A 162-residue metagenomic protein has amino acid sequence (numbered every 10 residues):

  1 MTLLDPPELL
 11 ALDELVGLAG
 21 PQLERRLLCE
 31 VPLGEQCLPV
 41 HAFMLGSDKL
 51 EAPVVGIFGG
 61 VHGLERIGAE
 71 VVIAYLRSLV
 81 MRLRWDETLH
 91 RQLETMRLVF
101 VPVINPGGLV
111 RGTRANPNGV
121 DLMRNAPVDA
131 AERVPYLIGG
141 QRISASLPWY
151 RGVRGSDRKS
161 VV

Functional and structural regions predicted by a protein language model:
M1-H41: Short glycine- and acidic-rich boundary segments immediately preceding or forming the N-terminal edge of structured
G17, P32-G34, K49, H90-Q92 (+1 more regions): A generic structural signal for short, solvent-exposed coil/turn residues that cap or connect secondary-structure
L28-L33, S47, V103-N105, P127: Residues that form or immediately flank small-molecule/cofactor binding pockets and catalytic motifs
V40-E51: Short beta-strand-to-loop junctions in surface cap/lid or active-site-entrance loops
H41-F43, G56, V99: Short, conserved beta-strand segments within well-ordered enzyme catalytic domains that often line or immediately flank
L45, F58-G60, V103: Acidic/polar N-terminal loop/beta-strand segments that form early-domain functional surfaces
A52, I67-V162: Active-site/substrate-binding loop(s) of hydrolase catalytic cores
A52-H62: Short beta-strand element of the alpha/beta-hydrolase
